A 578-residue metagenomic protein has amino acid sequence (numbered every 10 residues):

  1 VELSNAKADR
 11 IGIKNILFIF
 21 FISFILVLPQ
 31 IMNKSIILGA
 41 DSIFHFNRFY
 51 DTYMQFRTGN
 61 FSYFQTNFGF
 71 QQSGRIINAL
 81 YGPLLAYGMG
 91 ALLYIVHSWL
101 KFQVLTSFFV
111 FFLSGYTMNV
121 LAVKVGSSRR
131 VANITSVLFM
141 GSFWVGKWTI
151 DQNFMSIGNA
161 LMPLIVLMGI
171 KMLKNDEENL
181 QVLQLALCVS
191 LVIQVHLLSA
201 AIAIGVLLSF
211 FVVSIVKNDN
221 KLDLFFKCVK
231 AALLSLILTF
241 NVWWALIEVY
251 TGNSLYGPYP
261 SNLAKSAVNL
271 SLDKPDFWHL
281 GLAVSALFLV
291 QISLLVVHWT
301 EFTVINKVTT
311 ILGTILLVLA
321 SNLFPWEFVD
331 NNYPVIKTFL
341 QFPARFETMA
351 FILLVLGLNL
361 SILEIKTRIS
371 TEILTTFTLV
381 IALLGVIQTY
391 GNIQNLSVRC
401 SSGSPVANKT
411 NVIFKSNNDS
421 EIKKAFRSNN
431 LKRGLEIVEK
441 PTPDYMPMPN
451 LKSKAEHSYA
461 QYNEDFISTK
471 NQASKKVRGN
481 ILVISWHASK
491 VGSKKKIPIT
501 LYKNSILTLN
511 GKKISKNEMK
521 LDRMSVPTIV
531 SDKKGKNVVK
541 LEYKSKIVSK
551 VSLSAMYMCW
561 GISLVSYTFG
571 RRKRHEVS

Functional and structural regions predicted by a protein language model:
V1-Q30, G561-S578: Start-transfer (signal-anchor) and selected internal transmembrane alpha helices of multi-pass inner/ER membrane
A8, M448-S578: Active-site-proximal, structured, solvent-exposed surfaces of multi-pass membrane proteins that position macromolecular
I25-I31, T135-I150, L238-L255, T310-Q341 (+1 more regions): Membrane-interface helix-loop junctions at the exits of transmembrane helices
I25-V125, R130-P163: Active-site lumenal/periplasmic loops and adjacent helix-entry segments of GT-C-fold, multi-pass membrane
D41, V192-A286, F324-N332: Transmembrane catalytic cores of multi-pass membrane glycosyltransferases and polysaccharide-assembly enzymes
I157-N175, V206, L353: Specific aromatic-rich, kink-prone transmembrane helix
M172-S190, L222-V229: Short hydrophobic alpha-helices at membrane interfaces in multi-pass membrane enzymes
I237, L282-I315: Hydrophobic, aromatic-rich transmembrane alpha-helices and their immediate juxtamembrane boundary segments
